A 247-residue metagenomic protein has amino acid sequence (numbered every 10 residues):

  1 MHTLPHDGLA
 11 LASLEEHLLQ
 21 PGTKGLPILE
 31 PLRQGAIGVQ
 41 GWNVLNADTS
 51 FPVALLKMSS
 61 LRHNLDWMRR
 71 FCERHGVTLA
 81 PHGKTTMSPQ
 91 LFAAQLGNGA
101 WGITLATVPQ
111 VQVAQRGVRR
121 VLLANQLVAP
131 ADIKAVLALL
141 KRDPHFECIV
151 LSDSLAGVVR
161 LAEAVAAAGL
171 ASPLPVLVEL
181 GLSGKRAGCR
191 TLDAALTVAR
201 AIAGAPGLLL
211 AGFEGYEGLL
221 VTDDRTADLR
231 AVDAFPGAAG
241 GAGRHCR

Functional and structural regions predicted by a protein language model:
M1-A138: A charged N-terminal "starter" segment
M58, R62-R69, F92, V111 (+4 more regions): Generic structural signal for well-ordered alpha-helices, preferentially at hydrophobic/aromatic core positions
D66-G76, Q95-G97, Q115-G117, V136-H145 (+2 more regions): Acidic (Asp/Glu)-rich catalytic clusters
T78-A80, G102, R120-L122, E147-I149 (+2 more regions): Structural preference for beta-strand elements that scaffold enzyme active sites
A80-P81, I103, N125, V150-D153 (+2 more regions): Glycine- and other small-residue-rich loops at beta-strand/loop junctions that grip anionic moieties
T86-S88, V108, Q126-V128, L151-G157 (+2 more regions): Active-site beta-loop-alpha junctions enriched in small/polar residues
V150-S172, V176, S183-G184, A194: Internal, well-ordered alpha/beta segment that forms a basic, Gly-enriched binding/recognition surface
G181-R247: Active-site loop/helix belt of alpha/beta enzymes
